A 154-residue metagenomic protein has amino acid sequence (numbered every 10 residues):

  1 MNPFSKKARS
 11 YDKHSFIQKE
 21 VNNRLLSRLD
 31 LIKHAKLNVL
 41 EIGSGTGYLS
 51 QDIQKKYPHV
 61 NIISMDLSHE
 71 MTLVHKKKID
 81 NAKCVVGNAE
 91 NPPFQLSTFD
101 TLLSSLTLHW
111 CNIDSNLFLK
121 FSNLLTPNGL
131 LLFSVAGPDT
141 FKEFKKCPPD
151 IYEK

Functional and structural regions predicted by a protein language model:
M1-S10: N-terminal, positively charged/glycine-rich alpha-helical extensions of SAM-dependent methyltransferases
F16-K36: Conserved alpha-helix/loop element of class I SAM-dependent methyltransferases that forms part of the SAM/SAH-binding
L26, Q54, F118-S122: A structural alpha-helix within SAM-dependent methyltransferase catalytic domains
N38-P92, N116: Class I SAM-dependent methyltransferase SAM/SAH-binding core
E90-L102: A short acidic, Gly/Pro-enriched loop at the edge of an enzyme's catalytic core that lines a small-molecule cofactor
D100-I113: A short SAM/SAH-binding and catalytic strip from SAM-dependent methyltransferases
S115-L130: A short glycine-rich, Lys/Arg-flanked "PGG" loop and its adjoining helix->strand segment in the class I
L130-K154: Conserved catalytic/acceptor-binding region of the Class I
